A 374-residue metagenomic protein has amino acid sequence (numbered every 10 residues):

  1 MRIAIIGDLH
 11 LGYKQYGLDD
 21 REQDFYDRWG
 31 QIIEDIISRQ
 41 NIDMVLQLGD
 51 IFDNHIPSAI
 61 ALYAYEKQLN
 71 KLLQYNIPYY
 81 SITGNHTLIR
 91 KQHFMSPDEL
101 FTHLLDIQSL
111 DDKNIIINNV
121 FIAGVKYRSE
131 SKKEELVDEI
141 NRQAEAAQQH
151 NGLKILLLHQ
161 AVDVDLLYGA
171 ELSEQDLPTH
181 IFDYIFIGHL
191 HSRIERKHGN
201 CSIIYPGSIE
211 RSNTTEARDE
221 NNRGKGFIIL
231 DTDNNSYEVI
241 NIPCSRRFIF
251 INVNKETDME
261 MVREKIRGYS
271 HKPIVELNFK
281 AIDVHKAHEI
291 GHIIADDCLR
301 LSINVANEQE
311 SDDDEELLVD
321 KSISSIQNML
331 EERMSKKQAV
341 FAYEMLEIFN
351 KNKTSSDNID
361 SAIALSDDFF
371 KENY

Functional and structural regions predicted by a protein language model:
M1-Q68, D360-A364, D368-Y374: N-terminal active-site segment of His-dependent metallophosphoesterases
A4, F121-A123, I228: Conserved beta-strand elements of the Class I
L18-D20, D53-N54, F121-S129, I240-E256: Acidic/glycine-enriched edge-of-secondary-structure segments
I36-N41, A147-N151, Y269-S270: Glycine-rich phosphate-binding loop signature in dinucleotide/nucleotide-binding domains
M44, H55-T215, R223-G224: His/Asp/Glu-rich metal-coordinating catalytic cores of metallo-dependent phosphodiesterases/hydrolases acting on
G188, E195-M259, K265: A conserved active-site cap/scaffold subdomain adjacent to cofactor or substrate pockets
N234-Y374: Accessory, non-catalytic peripheral segments of nucleic-acid enzymes
